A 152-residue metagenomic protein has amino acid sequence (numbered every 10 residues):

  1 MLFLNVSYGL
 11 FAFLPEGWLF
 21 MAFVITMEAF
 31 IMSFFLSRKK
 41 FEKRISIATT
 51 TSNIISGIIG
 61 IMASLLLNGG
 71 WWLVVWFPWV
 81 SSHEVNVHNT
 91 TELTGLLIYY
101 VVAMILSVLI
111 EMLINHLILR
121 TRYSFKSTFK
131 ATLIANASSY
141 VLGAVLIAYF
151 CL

Functional and structural regions predicted by a protein language model:
M1-L152: Juxtamembrane/disordered regions of integral membrane proteins
